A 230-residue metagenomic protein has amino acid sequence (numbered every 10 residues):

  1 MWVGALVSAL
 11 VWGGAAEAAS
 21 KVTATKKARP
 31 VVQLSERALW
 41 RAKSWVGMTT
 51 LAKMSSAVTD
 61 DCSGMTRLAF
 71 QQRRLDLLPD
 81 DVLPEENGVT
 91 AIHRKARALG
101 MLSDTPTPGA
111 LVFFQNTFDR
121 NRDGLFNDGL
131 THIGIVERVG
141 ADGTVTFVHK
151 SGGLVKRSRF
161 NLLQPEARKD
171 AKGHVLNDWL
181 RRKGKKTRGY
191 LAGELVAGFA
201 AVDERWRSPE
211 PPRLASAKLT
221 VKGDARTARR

Functional and structural regions predicted by a protein language model:
W2-V11: Bacterial N-terminal signal peptides
L6-V7, A57, D81, N127: Exposed boundary/loop context
W12-A18: Sec/Tat signal peptide C-region and signal peptidase I cleavage site
A18-D81, G189-R230: N-terminal capping segments
L78-V155: ...with weaker cross-activation on analogous glycine-rich loops/strands in unrelated enzymes
R122-R230: Aromatic- and glycine-rich peptidoglycan recognition patches
